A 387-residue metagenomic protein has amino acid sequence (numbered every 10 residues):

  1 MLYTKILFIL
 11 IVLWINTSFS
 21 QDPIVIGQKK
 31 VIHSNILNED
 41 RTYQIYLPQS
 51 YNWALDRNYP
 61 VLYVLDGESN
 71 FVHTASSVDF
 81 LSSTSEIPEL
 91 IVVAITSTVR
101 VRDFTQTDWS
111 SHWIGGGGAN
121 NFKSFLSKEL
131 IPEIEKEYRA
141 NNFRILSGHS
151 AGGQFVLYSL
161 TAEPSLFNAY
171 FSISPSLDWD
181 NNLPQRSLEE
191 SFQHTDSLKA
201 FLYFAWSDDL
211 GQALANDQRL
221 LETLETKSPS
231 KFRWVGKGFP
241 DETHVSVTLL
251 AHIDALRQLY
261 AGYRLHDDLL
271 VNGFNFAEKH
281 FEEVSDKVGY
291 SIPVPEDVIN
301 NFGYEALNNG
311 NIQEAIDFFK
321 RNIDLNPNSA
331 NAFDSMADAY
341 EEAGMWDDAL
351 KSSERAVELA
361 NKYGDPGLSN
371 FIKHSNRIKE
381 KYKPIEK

Functional and structural regions predicted by a protein language model:
L2-I9: Sec-dependent signal peptide recognition, specifically the positively charged N-region followed immediately by
I15-T17: N-terminal signal peptide c-region/cleavage motif recognized by signal peptidases
Q21-A343, S352-I385: Non-catalytic cap/lid and distal C-terminal segments of serine-dependent acyl enzymes
